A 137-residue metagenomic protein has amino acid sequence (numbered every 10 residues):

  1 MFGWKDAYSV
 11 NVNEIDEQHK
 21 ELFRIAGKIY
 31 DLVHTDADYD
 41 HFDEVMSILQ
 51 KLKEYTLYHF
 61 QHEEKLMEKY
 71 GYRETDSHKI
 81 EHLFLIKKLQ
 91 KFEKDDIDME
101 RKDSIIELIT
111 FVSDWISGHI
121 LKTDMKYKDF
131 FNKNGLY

Functional and structural regions predicted by a protein language model:
M1-Y137: Small-residue-biased structural context
